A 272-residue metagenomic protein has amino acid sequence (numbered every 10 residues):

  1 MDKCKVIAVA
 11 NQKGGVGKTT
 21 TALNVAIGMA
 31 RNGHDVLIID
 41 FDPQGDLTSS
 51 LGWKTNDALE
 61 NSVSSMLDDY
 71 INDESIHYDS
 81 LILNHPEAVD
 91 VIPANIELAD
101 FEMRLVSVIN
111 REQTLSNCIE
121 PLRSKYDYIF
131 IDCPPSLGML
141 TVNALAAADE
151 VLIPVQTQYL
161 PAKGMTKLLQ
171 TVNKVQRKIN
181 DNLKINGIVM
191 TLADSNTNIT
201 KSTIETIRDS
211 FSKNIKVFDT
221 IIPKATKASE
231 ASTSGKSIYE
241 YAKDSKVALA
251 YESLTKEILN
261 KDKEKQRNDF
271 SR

Functional and structural regions predicted by a protein language model:
M1-R272: P-loop NTP-binding core
